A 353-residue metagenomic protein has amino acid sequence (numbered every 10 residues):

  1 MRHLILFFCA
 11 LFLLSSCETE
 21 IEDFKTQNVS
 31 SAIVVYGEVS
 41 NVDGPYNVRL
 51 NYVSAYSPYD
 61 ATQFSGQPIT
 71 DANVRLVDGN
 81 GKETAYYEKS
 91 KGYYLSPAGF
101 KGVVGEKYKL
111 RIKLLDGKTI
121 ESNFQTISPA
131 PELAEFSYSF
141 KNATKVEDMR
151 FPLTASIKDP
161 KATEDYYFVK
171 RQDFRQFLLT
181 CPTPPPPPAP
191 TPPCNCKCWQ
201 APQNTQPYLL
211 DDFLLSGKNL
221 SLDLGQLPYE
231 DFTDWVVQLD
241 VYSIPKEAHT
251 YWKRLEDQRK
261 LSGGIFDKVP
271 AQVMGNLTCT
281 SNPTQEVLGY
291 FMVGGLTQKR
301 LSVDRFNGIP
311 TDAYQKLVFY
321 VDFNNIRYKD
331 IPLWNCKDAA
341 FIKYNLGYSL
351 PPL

Functional and structural regions predicted by a protein language model:
M1-L4, T19: Positively charged n-region of N-terminal signal peptides that target proteins for export
I5-C9: Sec-dependent signal peptide hydrophobic core
L14-S16: C-terminal motif of bacterial Sec signal peptides marking the signal peptidase cleavage site
E18-L353: A sequence/structural signal for flexible, mid-protein segments enriched in small/helix-disrupting residues
